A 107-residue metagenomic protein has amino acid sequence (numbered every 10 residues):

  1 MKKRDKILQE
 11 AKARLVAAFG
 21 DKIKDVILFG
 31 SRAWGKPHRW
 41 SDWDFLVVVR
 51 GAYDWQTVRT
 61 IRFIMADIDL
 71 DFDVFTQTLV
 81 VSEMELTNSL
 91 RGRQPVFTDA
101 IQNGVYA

Functional and structural regions predicted by a protein language model:
M1-D25, W34-H38, V49-A107: Catalytic core of pol beta-like nucleotidyltransferases
D42-V48: Short, aliphatic-rich beta-strand segments
